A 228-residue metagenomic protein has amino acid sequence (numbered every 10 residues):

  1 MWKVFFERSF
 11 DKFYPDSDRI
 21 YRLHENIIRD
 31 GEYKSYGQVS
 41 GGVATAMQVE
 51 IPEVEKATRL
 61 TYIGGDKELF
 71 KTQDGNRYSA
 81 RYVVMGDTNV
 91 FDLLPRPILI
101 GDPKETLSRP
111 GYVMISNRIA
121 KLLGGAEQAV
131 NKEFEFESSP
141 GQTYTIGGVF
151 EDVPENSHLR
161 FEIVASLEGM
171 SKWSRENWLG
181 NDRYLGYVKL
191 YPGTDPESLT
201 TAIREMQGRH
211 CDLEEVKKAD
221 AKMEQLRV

Functional and structural regions predicted by a protein language model:
M1-F5, V43-T45, D74-R77, G147 (+1 more regions): Short, mixed-charge, low-aromatic patches
W2-K67, R77, L179-Y187, T200-A202 (+3 more regions): Membrane-proximal extracellular/periplasmic loop immediately following the first transmembrane helix
F13, E50, E105-T106, E127 (+1 more regions): Generic structural signal for beta-strand residues in well-ordered domains
D18-R19, R81, K132: Extracytoplasmic/periplasmic beta-strand context in beta-sandwich domains, especially the cupredoxin/COX2 CuA-binding
N26-Y36, R59-N89, R96-Y112, F136-Y144 (+2 more regions): Short acidic/polar micro-motifs at solvent-exposed secondary-structure junctions
G41-T45, M85, D92: Residue-level marker for well-ordered alpha-helical positions
D87-L99, V113-V228: Mid-to-C-terminal secondary-structure elements that act as membrane-proximal/extracytoplasmic interface segments
